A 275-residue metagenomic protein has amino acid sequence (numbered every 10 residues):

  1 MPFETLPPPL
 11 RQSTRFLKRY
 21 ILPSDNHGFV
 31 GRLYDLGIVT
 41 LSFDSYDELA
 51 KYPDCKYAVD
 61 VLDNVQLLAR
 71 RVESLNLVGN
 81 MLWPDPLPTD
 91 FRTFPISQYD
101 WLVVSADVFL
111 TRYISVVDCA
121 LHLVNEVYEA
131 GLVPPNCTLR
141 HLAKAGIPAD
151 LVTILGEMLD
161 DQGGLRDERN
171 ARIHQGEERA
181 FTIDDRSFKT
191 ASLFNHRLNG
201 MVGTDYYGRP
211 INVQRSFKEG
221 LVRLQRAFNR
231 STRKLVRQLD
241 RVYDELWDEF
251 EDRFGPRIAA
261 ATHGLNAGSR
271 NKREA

Functional and structural regions predicted by a protein language model:
P2-Q66, C137-A275: Acidic, Ser/Thr/Gly/Pro-rich intrinsically disordered interaction regions
D25-Y34, L67-N76, L121-V133: Short low-complexity stretches enriched in small and charged residues
Y46, M81, L87-T89, P95-I96 (+2 more regions): Short, flexible segments with low predicted structural confidence
D60-F94: Long, hydrophobic/aromatic-enriched structural stretches that serve as scaffold segments
V61, L68, L102, A106-F109 (+2 more regions): Hydrophobic packing residues in well-ordered alpha-helices of helical domains and bundles
S74-L77, P88-A130: Amphipathic alpha-helical interface elements
N76, N80-W83, V117, L121-V124 (+3 more regions): Structural signal for well-ordered, non-membrane alpha-helices
D85-T93, L121-A143, R179-F188: Short acidic alpha-helical/loop segments enriched in Asp/Glu that coordinate divalent cations
